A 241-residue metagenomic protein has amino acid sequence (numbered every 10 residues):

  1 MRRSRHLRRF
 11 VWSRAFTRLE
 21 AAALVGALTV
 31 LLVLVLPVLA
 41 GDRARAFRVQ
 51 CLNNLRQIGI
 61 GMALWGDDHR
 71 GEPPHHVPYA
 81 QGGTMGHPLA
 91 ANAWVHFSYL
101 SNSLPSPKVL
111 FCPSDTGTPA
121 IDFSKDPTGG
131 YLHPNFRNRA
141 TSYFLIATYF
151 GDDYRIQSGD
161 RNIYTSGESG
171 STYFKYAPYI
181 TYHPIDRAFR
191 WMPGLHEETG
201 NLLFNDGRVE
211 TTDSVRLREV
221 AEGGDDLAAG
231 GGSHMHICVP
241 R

Functional and structural regions predicted by a protein language model:
M1-T17: N-terminal leader/signal peptides at the extreme start of proteins
S4, R8, V33, P37 (+3 more regions): Residue-level signal for well-ordered alpha-helical scaffold segments within enzymatic catalytic domains
R8, R14, V25, T148 (+1 more regions): Generic hydrophobic alpha-helical membrane-segment signal
R8-V11, E20, V25, R218 (+1 more regions): Compositionally biased amphipathic helical and low-complexity segments enriched in hydrophobic
F10, V33, A44, L195-H196 (+1 more regions): Residue-level detector of transmembrane insertion/anchoring sites
R14-N53: Amphipathic alpha-helical segments typified by the pilin-like N-terminal helix that continues immediately C-terminal
V49-R241: Short, well-structured segments within or immediately adjacent to enzyme catalytic domains that line ligand-binding
